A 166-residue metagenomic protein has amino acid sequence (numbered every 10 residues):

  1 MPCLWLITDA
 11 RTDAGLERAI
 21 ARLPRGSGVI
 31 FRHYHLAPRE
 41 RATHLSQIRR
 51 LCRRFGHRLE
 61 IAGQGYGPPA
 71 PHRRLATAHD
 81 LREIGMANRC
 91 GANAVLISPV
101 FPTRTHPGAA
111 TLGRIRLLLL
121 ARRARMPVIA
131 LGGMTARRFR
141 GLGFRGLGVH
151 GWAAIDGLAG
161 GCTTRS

Functional and structural regions predicted by a protein language model:
M1-H72, T163-S166: N-terminal positively charged helical leader segments and presequences
L6, Y34, Y66-R73, D80 (+2 more regions): Glycine-rich phosphate-binding active-site loops on the catalytic face of alpha/beta enzymes
G15-L16, E40, R82-M86, R116 (+1 more regions): Short acidic active-site motifs
A19-P24, I84-I97, G146-L147: Alpha/beta enzyme core
E40, A87-R89, P107-G108, G141: Short, well-ordered secondary-structure micro-motifs
A42, S46-Q64, H72-D80, A110-G133: Alpha-helix-loop-beta-strand connector modules within alpha/beta enzyme cores
